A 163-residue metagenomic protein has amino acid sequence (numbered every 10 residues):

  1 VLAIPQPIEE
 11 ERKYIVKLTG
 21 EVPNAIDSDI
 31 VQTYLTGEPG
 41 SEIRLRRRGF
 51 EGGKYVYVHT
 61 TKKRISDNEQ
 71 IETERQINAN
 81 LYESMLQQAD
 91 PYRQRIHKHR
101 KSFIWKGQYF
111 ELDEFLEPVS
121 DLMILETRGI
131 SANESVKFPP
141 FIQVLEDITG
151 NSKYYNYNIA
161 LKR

Functional and structural regions predicted by a protein language model:
V1-R163: Phosphate-end processing signature that detects enzymes handling 5′-triphosphorylated RNA and polyphosphate
